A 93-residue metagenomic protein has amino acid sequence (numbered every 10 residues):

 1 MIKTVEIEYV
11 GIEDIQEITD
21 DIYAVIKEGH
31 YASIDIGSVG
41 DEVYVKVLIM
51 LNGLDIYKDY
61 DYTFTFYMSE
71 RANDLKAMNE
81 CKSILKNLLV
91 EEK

Functional and structural regions predicted by a protein language model:
M1-E42, Y57-K93: Negatively charged, low-complexity tracts enriched in Asp/Glu with abundant Ser/Thr
V43-N52, I56: Amphipathic beta-strand/beta-sheet edge segments enriched in Tyr/Trp
